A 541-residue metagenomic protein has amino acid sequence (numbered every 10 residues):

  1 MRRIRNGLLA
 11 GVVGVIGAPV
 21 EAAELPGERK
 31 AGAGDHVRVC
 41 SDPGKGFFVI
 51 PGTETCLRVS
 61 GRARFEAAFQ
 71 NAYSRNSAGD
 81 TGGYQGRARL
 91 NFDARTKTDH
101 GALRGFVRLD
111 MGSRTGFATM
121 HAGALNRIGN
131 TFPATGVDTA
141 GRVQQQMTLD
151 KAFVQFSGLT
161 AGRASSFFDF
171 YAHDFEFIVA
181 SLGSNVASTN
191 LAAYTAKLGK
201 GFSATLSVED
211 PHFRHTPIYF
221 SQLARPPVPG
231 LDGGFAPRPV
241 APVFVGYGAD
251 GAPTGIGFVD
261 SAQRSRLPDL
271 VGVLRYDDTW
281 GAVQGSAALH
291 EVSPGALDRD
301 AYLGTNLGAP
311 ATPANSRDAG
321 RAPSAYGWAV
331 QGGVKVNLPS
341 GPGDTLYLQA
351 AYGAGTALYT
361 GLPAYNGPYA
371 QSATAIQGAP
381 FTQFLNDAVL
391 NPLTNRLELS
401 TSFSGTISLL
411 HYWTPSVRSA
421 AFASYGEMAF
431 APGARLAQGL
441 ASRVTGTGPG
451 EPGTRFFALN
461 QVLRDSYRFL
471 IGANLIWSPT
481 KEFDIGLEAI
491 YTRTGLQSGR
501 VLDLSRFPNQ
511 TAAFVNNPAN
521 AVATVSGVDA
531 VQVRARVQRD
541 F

Functional and structural regions predicted by a protein language model:
M1-E21: Gram-negative bacterial Sec-dependent N-terminal signal peptides
V20-R163, D169, A187-N190, A196-K197 (+7 more regions): Beta-barrel outer-membrane channel/assembly domains of diderm bacteria
V49, N76-D80, T139-R142, A180-L182 (+9 more regions): Outer-membrane beta-barrel proteins
A63-A67, V107-M111, A161-S165, L206-D210 (+5 more regions): Transmembrane beta-barrel strands of outer-membrane/channel proteins
Q70, R75-N76, H121-G141, T160-R275 (+3 more regions): Surface-exposed coil loops of outer-membrane beta-barrel proteins
G82-Q85, Q144-Q146, S184-V186, A262-L267 (+4 more regions): Short sequence motifs at beta-strands and strand-loop junctions characteristic of Gram-negative outer-membrane
A124-T135, P226-Y247, L303-R317, Q438-F457 (+1 more regions): Intrinsically disordered, low-complexity domain-flanking/linker segments in eukaryotic proteins, enriched
A282-I471: Detector for outer-membrane/organellar transmembrane beta-barrel domains, recognizing the amphipathic beta-strand
